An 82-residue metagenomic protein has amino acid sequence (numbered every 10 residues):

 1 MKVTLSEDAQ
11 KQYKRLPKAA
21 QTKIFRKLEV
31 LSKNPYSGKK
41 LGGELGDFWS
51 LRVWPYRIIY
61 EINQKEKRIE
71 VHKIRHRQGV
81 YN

Functional and structural regions predicted by a protein language model:
K2-D8, R15-T22, V30, V53-Y56 (+1 more regions): Enriched for short, Lys/Arg-rich terminal
K11, R26, Y36, K40 (+1 more regions): Residue-level signal for pocket-adjacent positions within structured domains
E29-L51: A short, surface-exposed loop/turn module that caps and links secondary-structure elements
